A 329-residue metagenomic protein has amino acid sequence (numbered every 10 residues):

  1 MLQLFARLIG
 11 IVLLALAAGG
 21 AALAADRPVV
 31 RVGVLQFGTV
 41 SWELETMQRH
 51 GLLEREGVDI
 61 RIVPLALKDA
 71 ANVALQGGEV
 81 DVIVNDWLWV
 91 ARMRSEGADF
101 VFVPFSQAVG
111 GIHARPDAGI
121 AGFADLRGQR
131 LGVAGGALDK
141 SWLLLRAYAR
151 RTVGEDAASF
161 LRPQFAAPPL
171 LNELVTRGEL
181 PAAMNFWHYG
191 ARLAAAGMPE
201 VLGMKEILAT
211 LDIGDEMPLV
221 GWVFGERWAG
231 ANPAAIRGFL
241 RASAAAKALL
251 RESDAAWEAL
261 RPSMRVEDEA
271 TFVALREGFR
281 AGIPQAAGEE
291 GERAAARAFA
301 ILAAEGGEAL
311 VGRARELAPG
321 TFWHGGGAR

Functional and structural regions predicted by a protein language model:
M1-I9: Bacterial N-terminal signal peptides that target proteins for export
L8-A18: Bacterial N-terminal signal peptides
G20-A24: Sec/Tat signal peptide C-region and signal peptidase I cleavage site
A25-F165, L174, P181-W187, V201: Short, glycine-/small- and polar/acidic-enriched structural segments that line small-molecule recognition paths
R55, K205-D215, A281-G291: Short, solvent-exposed loop/beta-turn-alpha elements that line the ligand-binding surface or hinge of extracytoplasmic
W87-L88, P169-P262: Pocket-lining segment of extracytoplasmic ligand-binding domains
A229-E305: Secondary-structure end/capping motifs
A296-R329: Conserved C-terminal helix/tail region of periplasmic/extracytoplasmic solute-binding proteins
